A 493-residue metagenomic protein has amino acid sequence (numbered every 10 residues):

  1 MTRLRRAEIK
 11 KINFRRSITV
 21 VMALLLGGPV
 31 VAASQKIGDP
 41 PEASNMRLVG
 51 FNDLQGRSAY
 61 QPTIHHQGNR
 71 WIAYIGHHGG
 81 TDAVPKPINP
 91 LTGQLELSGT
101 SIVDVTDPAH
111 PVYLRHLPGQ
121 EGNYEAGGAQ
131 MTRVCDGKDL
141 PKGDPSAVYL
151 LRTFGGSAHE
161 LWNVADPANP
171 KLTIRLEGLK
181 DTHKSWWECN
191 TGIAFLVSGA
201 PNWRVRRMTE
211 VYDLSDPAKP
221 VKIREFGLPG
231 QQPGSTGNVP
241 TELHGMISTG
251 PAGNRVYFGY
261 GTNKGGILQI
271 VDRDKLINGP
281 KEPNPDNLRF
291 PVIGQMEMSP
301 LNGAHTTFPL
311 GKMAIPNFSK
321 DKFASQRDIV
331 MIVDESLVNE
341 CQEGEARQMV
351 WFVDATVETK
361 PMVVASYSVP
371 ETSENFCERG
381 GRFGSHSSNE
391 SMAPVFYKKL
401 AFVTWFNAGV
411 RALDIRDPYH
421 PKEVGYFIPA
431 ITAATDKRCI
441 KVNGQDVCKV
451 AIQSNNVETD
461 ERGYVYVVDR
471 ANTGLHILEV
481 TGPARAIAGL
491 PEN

Functional and structural regions predicted by a protein language model:
M1-F14: N-terminal secretory signal peptides that target proteins for export/translocation
K10-N13, T19, I277: Residues marking helix boundaries in flexible regions
R15-R16, R411: Basic side chains
S17-P29: Bacterial N-terminal signal peptides
V30-N493: Feature marking well-ordered beta-strand scaffolds used for ligand recognition
